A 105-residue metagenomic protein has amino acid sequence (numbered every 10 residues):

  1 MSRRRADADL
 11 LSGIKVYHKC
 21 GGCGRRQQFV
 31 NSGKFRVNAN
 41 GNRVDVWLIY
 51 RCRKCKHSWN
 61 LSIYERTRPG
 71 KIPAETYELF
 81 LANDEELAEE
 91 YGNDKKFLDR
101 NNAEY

Functional and structural regions predicted by a protein language model:
M1-Y17, G33-G41, L61-Y105: Short, intrinsically disordered terminal segments enriched in charged and Pro/Gly residues
H18-C23, C52-C55: Short cysteine-rich clusters marking metal-coordination/redox-active sites
G24-Q27, W59: Cys/His-rich microdomains that often coordinate metals
R26, V30-F35, W47: Generic short beta-strand segments
R43-N60: Cysteine-rich micro-motifs
